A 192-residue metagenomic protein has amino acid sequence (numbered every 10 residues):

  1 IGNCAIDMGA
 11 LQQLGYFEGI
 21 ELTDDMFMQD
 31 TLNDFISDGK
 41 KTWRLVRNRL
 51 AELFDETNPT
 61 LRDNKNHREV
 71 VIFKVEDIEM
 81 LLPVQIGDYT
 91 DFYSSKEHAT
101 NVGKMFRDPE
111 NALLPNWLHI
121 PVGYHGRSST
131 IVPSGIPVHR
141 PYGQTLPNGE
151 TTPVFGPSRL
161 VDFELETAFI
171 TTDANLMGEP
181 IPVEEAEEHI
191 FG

Functional and structural regions predicted by a protein language model:
I1-G192: Active-site microenvironments in enzyme catalytic cores
